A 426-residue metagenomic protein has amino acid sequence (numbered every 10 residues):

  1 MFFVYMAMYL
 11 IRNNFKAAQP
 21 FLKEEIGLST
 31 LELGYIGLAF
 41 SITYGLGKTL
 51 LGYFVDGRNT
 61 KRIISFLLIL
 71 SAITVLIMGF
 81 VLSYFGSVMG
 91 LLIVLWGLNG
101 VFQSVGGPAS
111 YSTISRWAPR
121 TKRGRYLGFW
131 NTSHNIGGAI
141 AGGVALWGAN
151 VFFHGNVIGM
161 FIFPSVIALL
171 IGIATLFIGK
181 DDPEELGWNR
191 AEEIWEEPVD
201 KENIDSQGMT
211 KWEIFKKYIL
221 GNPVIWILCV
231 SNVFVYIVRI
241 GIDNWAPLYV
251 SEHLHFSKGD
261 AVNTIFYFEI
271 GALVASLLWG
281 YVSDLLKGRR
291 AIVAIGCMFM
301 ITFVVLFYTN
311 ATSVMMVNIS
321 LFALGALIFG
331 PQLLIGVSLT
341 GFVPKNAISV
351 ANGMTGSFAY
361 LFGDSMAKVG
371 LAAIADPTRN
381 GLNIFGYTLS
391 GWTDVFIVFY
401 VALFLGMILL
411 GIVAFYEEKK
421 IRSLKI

Functional and structural regions predicted by a protein language model:
N13, S41-T49, A139, E269-L273 (+2 more regions): Residue-level signature of mid-helix packing/kink "hotspots" within the transmembrane helices of 12-pass Major
F15-Q19, G221-S276, G363-L371: Extracytoplasmic gate region of multi-pass secondary transporters
G57-L68, D284-M298: Cytoplasmic membrane-interface "Motif A"-like loop-to-helix N-cap segments of 12-TM Major Facilitator Superfamily
I69-G86, F299-T312: C-terminal ends and interior cores of transmembrane alpha-helices in multi-pass membrane transporters/permeases
T74, V88-V105, M316-G330, L334: Hydrophobic core of transmembrane alpha-helices in multi-pass small-molecule transporters, especially MFS/SLC-type
L95-S133: Cytoplasmic helix-loop-helix junction between adjacent transmembrane helices in 12-TM secondary transporters
W130, H134-P183: Helix-loop-helix hairpin linking two adjacent transmembrane segments in secondary transporters
R289-S338: C-terminal transmembrane helical hairpin of 12-TM major facilitator-type secondary transporters
